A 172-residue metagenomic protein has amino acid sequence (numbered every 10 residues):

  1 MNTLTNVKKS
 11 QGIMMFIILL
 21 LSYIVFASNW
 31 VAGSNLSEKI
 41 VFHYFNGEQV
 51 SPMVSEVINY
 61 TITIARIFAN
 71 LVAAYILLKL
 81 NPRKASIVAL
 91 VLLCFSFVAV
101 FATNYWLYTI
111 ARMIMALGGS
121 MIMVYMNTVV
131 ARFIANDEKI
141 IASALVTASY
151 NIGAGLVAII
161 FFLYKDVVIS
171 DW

Functional and structural regions predicted by a protein language model:
M14-F45, P52: Extracytoplasmic
Y23, N59, T63, S143-N151: Small-residue-rich transmembrane alpha-helices and their cytosolic helix-loop interfaces in multi-pass secondary
V31, I62-L71, G155: Residue-level signature of mid-helix packing/kink "hotspots" within the transmembrane helices of 12-pass Major
V50-N59: Juxtamembrane helix-start elements in MFS-like secondary transporters
F68-T103: Conserved MFS/SLC helix-loop-helix module at the cytosolic interface between two early adjacent transmembrane helices
W106-I114: Paired small-residue
M113-S149: Cytoplasmic helix-loop-helix junction between adjacent transmembrane helices in 12-TM secondary transporters
L145-W172: Helix-loop-helix hairpin linking two adjacent transmembrane segments in secondary transporters
